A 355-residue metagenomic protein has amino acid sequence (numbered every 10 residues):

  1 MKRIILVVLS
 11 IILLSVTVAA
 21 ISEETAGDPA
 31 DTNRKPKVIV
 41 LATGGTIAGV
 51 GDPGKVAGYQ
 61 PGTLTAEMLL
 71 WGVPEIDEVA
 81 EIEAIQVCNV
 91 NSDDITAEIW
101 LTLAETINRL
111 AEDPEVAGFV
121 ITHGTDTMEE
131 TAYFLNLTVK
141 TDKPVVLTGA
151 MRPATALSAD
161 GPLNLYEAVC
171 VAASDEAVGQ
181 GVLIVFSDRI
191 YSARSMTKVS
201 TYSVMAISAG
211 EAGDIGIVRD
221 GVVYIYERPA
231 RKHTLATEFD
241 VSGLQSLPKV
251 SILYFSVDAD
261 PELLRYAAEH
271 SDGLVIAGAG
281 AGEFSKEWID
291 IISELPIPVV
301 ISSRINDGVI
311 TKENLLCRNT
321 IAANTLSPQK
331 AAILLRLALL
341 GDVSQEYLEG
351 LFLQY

Functional and structural regions predicted by a protein language model:
M1-I4: Positively charged n-region of N-terminal signal peptides that target proteins for export
V8-V16: Bacterial N-terminal signal peptides
E23-R109, D290, D307, A331: ATP/NTP phosphate-donor binding region
T32, G282, K286-Y355: ATP/nucleoside-binding phosphotransfer catalytic cores, i.e., glycine-rich phosphate-binding loops
R34-K35, L41, A48, T65-I76 (+1 more regions): Accessory alpha-helical/coil subdomains and C-terminal extensions that flank or cap enzyme catalytic cores
G54-T63, T127, Y133-V146, G161-E167 (+2 more regions): A glycine- and small-aliphatic-rich helix-loop capping segment at beta-alpha/alpha-beta transitions that lines
I121-K143, F284-S293: Short Gly/Thr/Asp-enriched flexible loops that form oxyanion-binding sites at enzyme active sites
L147-R219: Internal gly/pro-rich beta-alpha loop/helix module that stabilizes soluble enzyme cofactors or their anionic handles
